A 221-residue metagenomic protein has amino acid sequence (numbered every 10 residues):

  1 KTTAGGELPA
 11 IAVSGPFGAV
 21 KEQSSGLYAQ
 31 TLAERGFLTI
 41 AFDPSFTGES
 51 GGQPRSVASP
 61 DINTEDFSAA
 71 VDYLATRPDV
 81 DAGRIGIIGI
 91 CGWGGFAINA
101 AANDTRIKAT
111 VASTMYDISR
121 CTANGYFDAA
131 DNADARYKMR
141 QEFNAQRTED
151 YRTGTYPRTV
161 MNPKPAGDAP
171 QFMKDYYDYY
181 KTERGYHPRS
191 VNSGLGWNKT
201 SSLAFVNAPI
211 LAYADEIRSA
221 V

Functional and structural regions predicted by a protein language model:
G6-P16: Short beta-strand element of the alpha/beta-hydrolase
G18-Q30, P44: The serine-hydrolase catalytic nucleophile loop
Q23, F46-A58: Glycine-rich "HGGG/HGxG" loop immediately N-terminal to the catalytic nucleophile of the alpha/beta-hydrolase
S24, V57-P78: Alpha/beta-hydrolase active-site loop
T31-G51: Conserved alpha/beta-hydrolase
P78-G92: Alpha/beta-hydrolase fold nucleophile elbow
I98-T182: Alpha/beta-hydrolase-fold enzymes
L203-V221: Conserved serine/cysteine hydrolase catalytic core
